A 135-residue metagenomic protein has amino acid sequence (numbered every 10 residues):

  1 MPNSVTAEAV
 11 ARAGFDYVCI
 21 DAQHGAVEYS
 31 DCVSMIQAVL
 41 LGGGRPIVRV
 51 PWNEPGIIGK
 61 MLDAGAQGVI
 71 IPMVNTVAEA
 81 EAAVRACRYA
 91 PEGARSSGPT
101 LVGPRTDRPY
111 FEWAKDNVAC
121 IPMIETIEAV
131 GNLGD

Functional and structural regions predicted by a protein language model:
M1-D135: Expand to "…catalyze enediolate/carbanion chemistry for C-C bond making/breaking, isomerization, decarboxylation
